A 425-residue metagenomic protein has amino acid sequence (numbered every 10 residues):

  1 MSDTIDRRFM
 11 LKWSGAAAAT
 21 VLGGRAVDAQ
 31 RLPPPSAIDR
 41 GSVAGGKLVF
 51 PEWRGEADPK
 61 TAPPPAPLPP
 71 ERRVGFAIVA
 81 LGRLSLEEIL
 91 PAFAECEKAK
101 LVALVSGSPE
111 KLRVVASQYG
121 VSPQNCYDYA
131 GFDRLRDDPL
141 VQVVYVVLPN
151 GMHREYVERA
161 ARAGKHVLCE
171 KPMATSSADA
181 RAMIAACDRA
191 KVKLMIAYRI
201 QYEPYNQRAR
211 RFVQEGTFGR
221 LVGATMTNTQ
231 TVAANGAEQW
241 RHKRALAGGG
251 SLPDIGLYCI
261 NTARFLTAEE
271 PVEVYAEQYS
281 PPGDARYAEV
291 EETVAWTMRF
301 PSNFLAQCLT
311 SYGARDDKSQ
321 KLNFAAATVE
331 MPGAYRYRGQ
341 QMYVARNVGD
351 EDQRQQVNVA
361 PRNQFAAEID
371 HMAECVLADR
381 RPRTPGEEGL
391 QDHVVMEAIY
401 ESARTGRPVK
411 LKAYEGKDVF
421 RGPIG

Functional and structural regions predicted by a protein language model:
S2-A17: N-terminal secretory signal peptides and thylakoid transit peptides that target proteins across membranes
A17-A18, G24, A29-G120: N-terminal Rossmann-like dinucleotide-binding module
P33, G219-G223, E401-G425: C-terminal capping/lid region of NAD(P)-dependent oxidoreductase domains
R40-P70, N261-G339, V359, A366-P382 (+2 more regions): Contiguous beta-strand/loop segments that form the cofactor/metal-binding neighborhood of enzyme cores
I78, C169, T175, L194-I196 (+2 more regions): Hydrophobic residues in well-ordered beta-strands that form the structural core
S85, K193, I200-A288, G406: Predominantly a Rossmann-like dinucleotide-binding segment in NAD(P)-dependent oxidoreductases
K100, R354-V357, C375-Q391: Glycine- and charged-residue-rich phosphate/anionic-cofactor binding loop of Rossmann-like
Q124-A186: Beta-loop-alpha module in the N-terminal Rossmann-like domain of NAD(P)-dependent dehydrogenases, especially those
